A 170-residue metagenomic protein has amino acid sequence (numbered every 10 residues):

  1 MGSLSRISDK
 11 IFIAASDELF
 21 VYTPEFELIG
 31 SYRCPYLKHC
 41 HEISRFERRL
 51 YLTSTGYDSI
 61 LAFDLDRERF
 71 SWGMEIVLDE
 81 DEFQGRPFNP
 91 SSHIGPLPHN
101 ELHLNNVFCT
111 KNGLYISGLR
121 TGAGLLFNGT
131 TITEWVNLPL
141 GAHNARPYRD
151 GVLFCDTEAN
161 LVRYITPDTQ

Functional and structural regions predicted by a protein language model:
M1-S5, L37-R45, L104, L140-R149: Repeated scaffold domains used in trafficking and secretory/extracellular systems, primarily beta-propellers
S8-K10, E47-R49, N105, K111-G113 (+1 more regions): Short coil/turn segments that connect the beta-strands within blades of beta-propeller domains
F12-G30: Beta-propeller domains
F12-S16, L52-Y57, I116-R120, F154-A159: Conserved beta-strand positions in repeat-built beta-propeller and related beta-rich domains
L19-V21, D58-A62, G122-L126, N160-R163: Structural signal for beta-propeller blades
T23-E27, D64-E68, F127-T131, T166-T169: Short loop/turn segments that connect beta-strands within beta-propeller blades
R33-Y36, R69-L102, Q170: Surface-exposed loop and turn segments in beta-propeller and other repeat-based domains that flank or scaffold
H39, G56, L102-H103, R120 (+2 more regions): Beta-rich catalytic cores
